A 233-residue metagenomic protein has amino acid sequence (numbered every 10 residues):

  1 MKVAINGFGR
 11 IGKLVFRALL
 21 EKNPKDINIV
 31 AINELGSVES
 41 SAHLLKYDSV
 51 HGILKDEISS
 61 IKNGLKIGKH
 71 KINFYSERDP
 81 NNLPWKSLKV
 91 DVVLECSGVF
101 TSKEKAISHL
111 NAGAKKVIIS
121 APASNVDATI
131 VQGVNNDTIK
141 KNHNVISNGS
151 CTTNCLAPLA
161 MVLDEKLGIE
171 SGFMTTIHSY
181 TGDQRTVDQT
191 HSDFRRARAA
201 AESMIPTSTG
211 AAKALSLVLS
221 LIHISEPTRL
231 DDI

Functional and structural regions predicted by a protein language model:
M1-T186, T190-A197: N-terminal Rossmann-like NAD(P) cofactor-binding subdomain of oxidoreductases, focused on the glycine-rich
K55-D56, S203-T207: Short Gly/Pro-enriched turn/cap motifs at secondary-structure boundaries
K166, V218, L230: Short, conserved, surface-exposed binding loops centered on an aromatic residue
H191-M204, S225: Glycine-rich phosphate/diphosphate-binding loops and the adjacent beta-loop-alpha structural elements that coordinate
R198, I205-A214, V218: Long, contiguous binding/interaction regions
I222-I233: Single conserved hydrophobic/aromatic residue that forms the stacking wall/gate of nucleotide- or nucleobase-binding
